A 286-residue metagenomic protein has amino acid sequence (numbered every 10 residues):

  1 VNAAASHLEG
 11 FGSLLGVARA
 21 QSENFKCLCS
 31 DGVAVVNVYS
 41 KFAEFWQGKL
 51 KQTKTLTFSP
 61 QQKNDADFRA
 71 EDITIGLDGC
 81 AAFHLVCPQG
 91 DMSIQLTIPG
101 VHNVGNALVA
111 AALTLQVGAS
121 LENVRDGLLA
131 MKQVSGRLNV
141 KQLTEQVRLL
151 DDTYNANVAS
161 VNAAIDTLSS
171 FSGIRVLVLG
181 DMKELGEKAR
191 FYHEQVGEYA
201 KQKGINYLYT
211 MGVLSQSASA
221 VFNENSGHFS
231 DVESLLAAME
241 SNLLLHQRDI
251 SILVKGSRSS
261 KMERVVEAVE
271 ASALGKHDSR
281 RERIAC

Functional and structural regions predicted by a protein language model:
V1-K49, K183-E184, K188: Flexible active-site lid/hinge loop adjacent to a nucleotide/diphosphate and Mg2+-phosphate binding pocket
V1-L8, C27, E44-D91, V134-R137: Extended acidic/charged loop-beta regions that coordinate divalent cations and stabilize anionic phosphate/carboxylate
G10, L14, C29-S30, K49-K54 (+3 more regions): ATP-dependent carboxylate-amine ligase
V17, F68, I252: A broad, low-specificity signal marking well-ordered, structured residues that form hydrophobic/aromatic
V35, A70, N106-L113: PAPS/PAP-binding and catalytic site of the sulfotransferase fold
V35, H84, V176: Short, conserved beta-strand segments within well-ordered enzyme catalytic domains that often line or immediately flank
V38-F42, P60-Q62, M211-Q216, S259: Short, polar loop motifs at secondary-structure junctions
I94-T97: Beta-strand/loop nucleic-acid-binding surfaces
